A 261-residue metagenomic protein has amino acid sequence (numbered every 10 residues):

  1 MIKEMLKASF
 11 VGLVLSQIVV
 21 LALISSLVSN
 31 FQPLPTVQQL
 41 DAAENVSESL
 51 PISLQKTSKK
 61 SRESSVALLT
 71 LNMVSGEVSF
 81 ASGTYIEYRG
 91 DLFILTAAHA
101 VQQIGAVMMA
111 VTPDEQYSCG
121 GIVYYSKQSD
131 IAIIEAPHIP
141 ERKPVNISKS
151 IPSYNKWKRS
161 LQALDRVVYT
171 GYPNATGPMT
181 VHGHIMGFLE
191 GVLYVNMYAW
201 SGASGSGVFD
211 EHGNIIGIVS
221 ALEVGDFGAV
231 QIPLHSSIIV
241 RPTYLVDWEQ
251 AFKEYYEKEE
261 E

Functional and structural regions predicted by a protein language model:
M1-R62, E261: N-terminal targeting leaders that route proteins to membranes or the secretory/organellar pathways
L34-S58, G121, E141-P144, I215-E261: C-terminal cap/linker of serine protease catalytic domains
P51-L54, S65-I94, Y117-C119, G205: A conserved glycine-rich beta-strand in the N-terminal activation segment of trypsin-fold
V66-T70, A106-Q116, D165-Y172: Short conserved beta-strand and strand-loop elements enriched in small hydrophobics with frequent Asp/Gly
L68, G83, L92, T96 (+9 more regions): Terminal peptide-recognition signature
L71-M73, Y88-D91, A97-V101, P113-Q116 (+6 more regions): Solvent-exposed coil/turn segments that connect beta secondary-structure elements in extracytoplasmic/periplasmic
V101-Q102, L161, F209: Short, well-ordered loop/turn sites that connect or cap secondary structure elements
K143-A203, V219-I232: Flexible, gly/ser-rich surface segments that form the specificity/activation loops bordering the active-site cleft
